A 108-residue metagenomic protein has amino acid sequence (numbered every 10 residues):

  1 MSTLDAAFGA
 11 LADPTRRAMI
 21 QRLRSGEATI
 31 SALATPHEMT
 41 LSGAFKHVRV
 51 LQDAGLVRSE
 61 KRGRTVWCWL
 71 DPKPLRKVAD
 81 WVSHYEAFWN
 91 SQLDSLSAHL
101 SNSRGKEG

Functional and structural regions predicted by a protein language model:
M1-T3, R22-L41, V50-R58, K73-G108: C-terminal regulatory/oligomerization modules of transcriptional regulators
L4-L11: Short amphipathic alpha-helical boundary/capping segments
L11-R17, Q21: Short alpha-helical elements of helix-turn-helix
A12, R58-E60: Well-ordered beta-strand positions
K61-W67: Short, Lys/Arg-rich nucleic-acid/phosphate-binding segment
L70: Conserved catalytic core of two-component histidine kinases
